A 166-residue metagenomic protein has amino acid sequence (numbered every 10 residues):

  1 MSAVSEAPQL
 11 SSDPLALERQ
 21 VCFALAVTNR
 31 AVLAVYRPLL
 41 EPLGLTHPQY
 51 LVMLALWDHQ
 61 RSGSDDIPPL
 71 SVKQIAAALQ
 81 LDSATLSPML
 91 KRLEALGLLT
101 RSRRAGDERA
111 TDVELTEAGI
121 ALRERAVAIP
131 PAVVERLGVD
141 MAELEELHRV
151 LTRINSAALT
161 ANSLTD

Functional and structural regions predicted by a protein language model:
M1-L43, L96, D166: N-terminal leader segment of winged-helix/HTH proteins
M1-P14, D65-L70, A142-D166: C-terminal regulatory/oligomerization modules of transcriptional regulators
A24, A31, L51-D58, A121: Pre-recognition alpha-helix immediately N-terminal to the DNA-recognition helix within helix-turn-helix or winged-helix
L33, K91-R149: Charged, amphipathic alpha-helical coiled-coil/dimerization segments
V35-D82: N-terminal helix-turn-helix DNA-binding core of bacterial DNA-binding proteins
M53, I75, L90-L96: Basic amphipathic alpha-helical segments that dock to polyanions
V72-K73, A84, K91, T111: Residues within helix-turn-helix
